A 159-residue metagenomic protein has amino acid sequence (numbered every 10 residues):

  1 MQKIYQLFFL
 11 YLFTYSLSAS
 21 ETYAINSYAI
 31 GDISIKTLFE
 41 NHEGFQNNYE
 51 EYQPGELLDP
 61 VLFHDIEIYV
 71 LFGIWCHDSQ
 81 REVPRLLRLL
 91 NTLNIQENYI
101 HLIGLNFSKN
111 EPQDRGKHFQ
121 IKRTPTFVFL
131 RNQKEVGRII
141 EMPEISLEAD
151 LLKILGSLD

Functional and structural regions predicted by a protein language model:
M1-A24: Bacterial Sec-dependent N-terminal signal peptides
S20-F63: N-terminal leader/targeting and pre-domain segments
H64-I74: Short active-site neighborhood of thiol/selenol oxidoreductases, capturing the structured segment around
L71, E97-E111: Thiol-based oxidoreductase modules, predominantly thioredoxin-like and allied folds used for disulfide exchange
G73-E82: Conserved redox-active cysteine motifs that mediate thiol-disulfide chemistry, especially di-cysteine Cys-X(1-2)-Cys
T92-Q96: Short helix-capping segments at alpha-helix termini
R123, F129-D159: Non-catalytic, surface beta->alpha helical segment in thiol-disulfide oxidoreductase systems
